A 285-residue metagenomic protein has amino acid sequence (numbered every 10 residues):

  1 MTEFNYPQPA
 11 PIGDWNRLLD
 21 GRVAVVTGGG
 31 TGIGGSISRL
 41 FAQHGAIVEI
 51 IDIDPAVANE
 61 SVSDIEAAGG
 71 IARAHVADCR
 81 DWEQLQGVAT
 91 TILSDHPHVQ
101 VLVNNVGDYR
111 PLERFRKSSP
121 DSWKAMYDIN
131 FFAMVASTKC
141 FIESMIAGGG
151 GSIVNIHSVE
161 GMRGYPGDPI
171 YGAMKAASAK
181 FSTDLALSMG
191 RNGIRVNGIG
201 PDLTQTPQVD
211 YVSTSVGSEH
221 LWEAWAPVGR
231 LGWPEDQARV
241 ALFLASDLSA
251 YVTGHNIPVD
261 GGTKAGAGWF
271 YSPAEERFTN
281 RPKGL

Functional and structural regions predicted by a protein language model:
V23, G30-G32: Conserved glycine-rich cofactor-binding loop
P55-A56, V76-G87, P120, E235-D236: The beta1-alpha1 cofactor-binding region of Rossmann-like NAD(H)/NADP(H)-dependent oxidoreductases
E113-F115, S119-Y127, W222: Substrate-binding pocket helix/loop in short-chain dehydrogenase/reductase
T138, M174: Active-site helix of classical SDR
E143, L187-S188, A250: Alpha-helical segment proximal to the catalytic Tyr-Lys
S158: Residue(s) in the substrate-gating loop at a strand-loop-helix junction that position the organic substrate next
G190, R195, V252-G254: Short, small/polar-rich loop/turn modules that mediate ligand/substrate recognition or access, typified
